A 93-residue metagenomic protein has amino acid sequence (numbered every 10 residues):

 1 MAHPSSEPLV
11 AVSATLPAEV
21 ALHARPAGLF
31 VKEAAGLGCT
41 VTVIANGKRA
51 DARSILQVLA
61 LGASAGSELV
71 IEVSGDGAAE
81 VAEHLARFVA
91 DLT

Functional and structural regions predicted by a protein language model:
A2-S5, L9, A65, L69 (+1 more regions): C-terminal binding/interaction regions
P8-A18: Short amphipathic
T15, T40-T42, T93: Residue-identity detector for threonine
L22-A24, G28-V81: Amphipathic, hydrophobic secondary-structure cores in small proteins
